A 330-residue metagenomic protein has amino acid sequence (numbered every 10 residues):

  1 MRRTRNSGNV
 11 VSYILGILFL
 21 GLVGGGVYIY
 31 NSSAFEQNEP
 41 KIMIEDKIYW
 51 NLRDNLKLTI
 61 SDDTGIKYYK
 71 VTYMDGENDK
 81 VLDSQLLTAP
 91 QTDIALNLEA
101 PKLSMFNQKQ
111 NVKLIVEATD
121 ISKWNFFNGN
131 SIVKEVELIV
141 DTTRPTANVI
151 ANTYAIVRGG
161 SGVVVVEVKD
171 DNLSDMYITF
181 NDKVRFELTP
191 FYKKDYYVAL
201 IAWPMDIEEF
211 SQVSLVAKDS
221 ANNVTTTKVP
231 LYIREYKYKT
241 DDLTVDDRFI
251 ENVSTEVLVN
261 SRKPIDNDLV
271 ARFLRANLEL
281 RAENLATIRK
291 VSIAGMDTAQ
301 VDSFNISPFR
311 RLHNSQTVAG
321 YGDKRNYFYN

Functional and structural regions predicted by a protein language model:
M1-V10: N-terminal Lys/Arg-rich, disordered targeting/topogenic segments
V23-I42, N128-T146: Proline/serine/threonine-rich low-complexity linkers at boundaries of modular beta-sandwich domains
I44-Y49, A151-V157: Short beta-strand segments of immunoglobulin-like
N55-D62, N152, G160-K169: Short edge beta-strand/loop segments characteristic of extracellular beta-sandwich folds
T59-G65, D75, D120, V168-N172: Extracellular acidic, Ser/Thr/Pro-rich low-complexity tracts
T88-P101, Y192-L200: Aromatic sugar-binding surface patches on proteins that engage polysaccharides or sugar-phosphate polymers
T119-F127, K218-N222: Short, solvent-exposed loop/turn segments at the edges of extracellular beta-sandwich modules
S161-V163, V168, L173-F328: Non-catalytic extracellular/periplasmic "stalk" and linker regions immediately N-terminal to catalytic or recognition
